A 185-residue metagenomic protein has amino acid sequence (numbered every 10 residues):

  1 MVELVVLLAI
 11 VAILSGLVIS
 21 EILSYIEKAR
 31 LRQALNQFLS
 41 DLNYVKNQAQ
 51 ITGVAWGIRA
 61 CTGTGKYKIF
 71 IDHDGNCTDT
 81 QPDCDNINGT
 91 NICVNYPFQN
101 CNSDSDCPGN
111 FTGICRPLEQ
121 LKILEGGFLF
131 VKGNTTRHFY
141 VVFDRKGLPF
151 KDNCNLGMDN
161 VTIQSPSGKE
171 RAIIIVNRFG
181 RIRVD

Functional and structural regions predicted by a protein language model:
M1-I22, D41: N-terminal single-pass transmembrane signal-anchor helix
I13, L17-Q37, N47, I51 (+1 more regions): N-terminal helix-rich module
